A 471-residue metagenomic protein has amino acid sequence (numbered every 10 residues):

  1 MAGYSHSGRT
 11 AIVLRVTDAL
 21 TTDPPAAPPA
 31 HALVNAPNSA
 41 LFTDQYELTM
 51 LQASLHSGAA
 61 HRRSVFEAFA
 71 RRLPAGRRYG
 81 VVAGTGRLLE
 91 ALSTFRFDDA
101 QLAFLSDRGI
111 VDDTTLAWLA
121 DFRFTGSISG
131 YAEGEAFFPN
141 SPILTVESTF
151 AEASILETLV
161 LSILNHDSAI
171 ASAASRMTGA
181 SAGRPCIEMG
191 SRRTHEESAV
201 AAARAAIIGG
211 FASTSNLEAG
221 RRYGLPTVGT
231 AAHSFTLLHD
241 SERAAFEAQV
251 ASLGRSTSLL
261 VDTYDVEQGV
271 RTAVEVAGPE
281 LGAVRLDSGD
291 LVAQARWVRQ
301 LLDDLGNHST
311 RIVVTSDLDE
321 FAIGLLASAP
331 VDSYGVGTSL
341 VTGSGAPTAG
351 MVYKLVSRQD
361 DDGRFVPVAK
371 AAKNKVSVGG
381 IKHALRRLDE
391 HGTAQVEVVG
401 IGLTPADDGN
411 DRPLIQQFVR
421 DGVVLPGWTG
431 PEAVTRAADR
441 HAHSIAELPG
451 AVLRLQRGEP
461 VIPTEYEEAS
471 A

Functional and structural regions predicted by a protein language model:
R9-V13: Short, positively charged and aromatic/hydrophobic N-terminal segments
L14-R62, G76, L305, T310 (+1 more regions): Gly/Ser/Thr/Ala-enriched C-terminal appendages of enzymes
L14-R62, R71-P74, L116-T125, S129 (+5 more regions): Buried, small/hydrophobic-residue-enriched core segments of structured protein domains
A53-V111, G179: Extended boundary segments
A103-F104, S172-R176, G190, L453-E459: Short coil/turn segments at secondary-structure boundaries
R108-L116, P367, E397: Short, positively charged
V313: Contiguous mid-protein beta-loop-alpha structural module that forms a pocket-lining wall or clamp of enzyme active
